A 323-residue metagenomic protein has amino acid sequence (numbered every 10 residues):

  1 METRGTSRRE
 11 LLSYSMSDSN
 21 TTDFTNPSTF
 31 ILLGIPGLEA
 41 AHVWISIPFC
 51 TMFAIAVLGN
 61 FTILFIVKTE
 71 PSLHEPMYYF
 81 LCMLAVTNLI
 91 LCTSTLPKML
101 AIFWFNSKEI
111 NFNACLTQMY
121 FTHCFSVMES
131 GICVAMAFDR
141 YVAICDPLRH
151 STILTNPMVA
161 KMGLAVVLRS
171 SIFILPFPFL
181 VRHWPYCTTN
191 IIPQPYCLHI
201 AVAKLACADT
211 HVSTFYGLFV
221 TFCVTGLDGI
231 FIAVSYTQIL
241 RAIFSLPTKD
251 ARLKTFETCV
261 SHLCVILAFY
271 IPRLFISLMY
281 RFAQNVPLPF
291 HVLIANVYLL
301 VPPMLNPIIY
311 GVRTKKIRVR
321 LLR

Functional and structural regions predicted by a protein language model:
M1-R323: Transmembrane helical core of 7TM receptor-like proteins
